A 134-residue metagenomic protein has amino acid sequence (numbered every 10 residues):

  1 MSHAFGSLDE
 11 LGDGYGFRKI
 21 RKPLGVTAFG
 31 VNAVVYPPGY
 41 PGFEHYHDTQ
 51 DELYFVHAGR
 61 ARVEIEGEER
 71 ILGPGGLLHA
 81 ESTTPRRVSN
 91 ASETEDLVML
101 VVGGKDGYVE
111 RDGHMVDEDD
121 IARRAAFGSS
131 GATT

Functional and structural regions predicted by a protein language model:
M1-A28, F43, E110-T134: A short, N-terminal "cap"/entry segment at the start of jelly-roll beta-barrel domains of the cupin/DSBH fold
F17, N32-H47: Conserved short histidine dyad/triad with adjacent acidic residue
K22, G42-D48, S89-A91: Short histidine-centered beta-strand/loop micro-motifs that create catalytic or ligand/metal-coordination sites
G25, R62, S82-V109: Ligand-binding loop in jelly-roll beta-barrel domains
T27, E64-E68: Short strand-coil-strand connectors
T49-D51, V56-A61: Glycine- and acidic-residue-biased ligand/ion/polar-headgroup-sensing regions
G67-T83: Short acidic-glycine-tyrosine-enriched beta hairpin
